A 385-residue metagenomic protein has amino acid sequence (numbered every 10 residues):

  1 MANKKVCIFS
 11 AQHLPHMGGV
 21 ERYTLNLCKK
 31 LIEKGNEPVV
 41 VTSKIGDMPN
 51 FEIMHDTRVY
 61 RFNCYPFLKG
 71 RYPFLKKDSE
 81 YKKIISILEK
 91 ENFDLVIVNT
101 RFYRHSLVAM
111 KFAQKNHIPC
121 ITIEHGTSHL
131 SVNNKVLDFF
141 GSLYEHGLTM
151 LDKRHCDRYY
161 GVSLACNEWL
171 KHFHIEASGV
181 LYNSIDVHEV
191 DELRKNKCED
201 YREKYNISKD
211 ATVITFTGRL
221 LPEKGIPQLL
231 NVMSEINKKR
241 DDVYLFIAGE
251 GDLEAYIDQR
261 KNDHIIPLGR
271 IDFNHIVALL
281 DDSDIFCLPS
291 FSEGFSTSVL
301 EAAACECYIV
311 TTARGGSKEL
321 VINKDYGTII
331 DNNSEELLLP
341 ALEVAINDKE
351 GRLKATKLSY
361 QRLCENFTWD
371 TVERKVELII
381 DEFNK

Functional and structural regions predicted by a protein language model:
P119, S128-H155: Nucleotide-sugar donor phosphate/pyrophosphate-binding loop at the beta->alpha transition of glycosyltransferases
Y160, S208-K224, L230-M233: Conserved donor-binding/catalytic core segment of Leloir-type glycosyltransferases
A165, S184: Carbohydrate-associated surface elements
A255-N274: Nucleotide-activated donor-binding/catalytic signature segment of Leloir-type glycosyltransferases, i.e., the conserved
R270-I271, A278-S283: Short alpha-helical donor nucleotide-sugar binding micro-motif in glycosyltransferases
F291: Aromatic "clamp/platform" in nucleotide-sugar-dependent glycosyltransferases that forms part of the donor/acceptor
Y308-T311: Short hydrophobic beta-strand element within catalytic cores of glycosyltransferases and related nucleotide-activated
N323-K324, T328-E335, V344-K349: Conserved acidic donor-binding segment of nucleotide-sugar-dependent glycosyltransferases
